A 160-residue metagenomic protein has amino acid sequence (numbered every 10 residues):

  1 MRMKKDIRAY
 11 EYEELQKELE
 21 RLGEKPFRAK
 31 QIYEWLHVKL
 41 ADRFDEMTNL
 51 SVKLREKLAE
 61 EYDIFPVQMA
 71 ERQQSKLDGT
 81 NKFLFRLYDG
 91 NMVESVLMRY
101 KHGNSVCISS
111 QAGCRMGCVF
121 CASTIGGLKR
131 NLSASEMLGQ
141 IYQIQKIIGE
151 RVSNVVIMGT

Functional and structural regions predicted by a protein language model:
M1-N104: Flexible, acidic/Gly-rich N-terminal and inter-domain linker regions that tether and position cofactor-handling modules
V93-T160: Conserved Radical SAM active-site core
